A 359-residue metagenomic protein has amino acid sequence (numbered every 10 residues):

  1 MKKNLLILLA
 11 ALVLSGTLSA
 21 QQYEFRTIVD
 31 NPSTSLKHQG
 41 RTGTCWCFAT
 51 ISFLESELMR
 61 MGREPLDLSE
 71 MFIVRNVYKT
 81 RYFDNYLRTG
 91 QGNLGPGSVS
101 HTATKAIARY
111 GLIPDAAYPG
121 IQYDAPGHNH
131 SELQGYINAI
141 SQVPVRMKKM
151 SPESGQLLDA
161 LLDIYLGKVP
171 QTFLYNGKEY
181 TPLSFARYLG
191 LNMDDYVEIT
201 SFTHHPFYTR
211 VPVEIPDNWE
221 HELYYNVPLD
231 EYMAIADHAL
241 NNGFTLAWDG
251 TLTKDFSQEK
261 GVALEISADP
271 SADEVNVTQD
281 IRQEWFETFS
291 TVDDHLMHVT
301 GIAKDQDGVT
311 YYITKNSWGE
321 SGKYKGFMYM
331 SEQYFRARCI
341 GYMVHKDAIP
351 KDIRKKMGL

Functional and structural regions predicted by a protein language model:
M1-N4: Positively charged n-region of N-terminal signal peptides that target proteins for export
I7-G16: Bacterial N-terminal signal peptides
L18-Q22: Boundary at the C-terminal end of the N-terminal hydrophobic targeting segment
Y23, P152, Q156-L359: Active-site signature of cysteine proteases
N31-G43, L87-L94, W219-N226, I235-A236 (+1 more regions): Second-shell loop/turn segments in exported
G40-L54, L94-S100, H295: Active-site nucleophilic cysteine motif
C47, F72-R75, A103-K105, P114-A117 (+4 more regions): Structural recognition of the beta-strand scaffold that forms the well-ordered cores of secreted hydrolase catalytic
E70-N176: Papain-like cysteine protease catalytic cores
